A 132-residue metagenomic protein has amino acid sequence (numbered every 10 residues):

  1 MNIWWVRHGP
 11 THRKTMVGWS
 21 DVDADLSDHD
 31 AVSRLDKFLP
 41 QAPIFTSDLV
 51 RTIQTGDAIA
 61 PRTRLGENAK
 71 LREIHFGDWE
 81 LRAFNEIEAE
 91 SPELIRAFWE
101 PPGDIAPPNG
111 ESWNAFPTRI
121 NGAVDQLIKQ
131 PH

Functional and structural regions predicted by a protein language model:
N2-T63, E90, N109: Active-site-proximal alpha-helix that buttresses catalytic centers in soluble enzyme cores
W5, P61-R62, N121-H132: Active-site-adjacent alpha-helix immediately C-terminal to a catalytic or transition-state-stabilizing loop
W5, W19, I44, W99 (+2 more regions): Bulky hydrophobic/aromatic packing residues
S20-D23, I59-R119: Phosphate-handling substructures
V32-D36, P117-V124: Short, amphipathic alpha-helical "lid/cap" segments that border enzyme active or binding sites
S47-L49, K70, H132: Short, well-ordered beta-to-alpha junction loops that form the rim of enzyme active sites and present histidine/acidic
